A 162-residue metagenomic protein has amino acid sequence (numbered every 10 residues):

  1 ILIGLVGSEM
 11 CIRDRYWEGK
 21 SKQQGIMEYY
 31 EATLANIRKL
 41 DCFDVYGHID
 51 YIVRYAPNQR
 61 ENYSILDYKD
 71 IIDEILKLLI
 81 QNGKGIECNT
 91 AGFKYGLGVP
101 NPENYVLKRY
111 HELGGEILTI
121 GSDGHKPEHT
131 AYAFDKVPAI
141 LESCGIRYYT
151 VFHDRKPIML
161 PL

Functional and structural regions predicted by a protein language model:
I1-G7, C11-I12: Single conserved hydrophobic/aromatic residue that forms the stacking wall/gate of nucleotide- or nucleobase-binding
G4, N36-K39: Structural alpha-helical scaffold elements that stabilize or flank donor/cofactor-binding regions in carbohydrate
S8-E9, D50-I52: Mobile beta-alpha loop/short-helix "lid" or hinge segments that flank ligand
R13-I26, V53-S64: Surface-exposed cleft-lining segments at the edges of enzyme active sites
E28-N36: Short, acidic/polar
K39-G47: Short, structured loop/turn "capping" segments at alpha-beta junctions
H48-Y51, T90-A91: Short, well-ordered beta-to-alpha junction loops that form the rim of enzyme active sites and present histidine/acidic
Q59-L162: Charged catalytic cores and adjacent phosphate/nucleic-acid-binding surfaces used for phosphate/nucleic-acid chemistry
